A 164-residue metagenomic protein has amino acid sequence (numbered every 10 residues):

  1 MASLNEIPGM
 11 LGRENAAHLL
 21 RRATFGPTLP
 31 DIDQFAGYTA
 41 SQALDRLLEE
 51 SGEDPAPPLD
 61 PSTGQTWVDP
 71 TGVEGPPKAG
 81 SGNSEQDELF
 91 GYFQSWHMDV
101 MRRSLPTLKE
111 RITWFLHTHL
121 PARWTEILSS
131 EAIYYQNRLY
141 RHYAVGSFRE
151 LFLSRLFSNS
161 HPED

Functional and structural regions predicted by a protein language model:
M1-G9, N15-A23, R46: Substrate/cofactor-recognition hotspot
A2, E14, P27-G91: Active-site-surrounding "flap" and adjacent substrate/cofactor-binding loops of secreted or lumenal enzymes, prototyped
E6, M10, P27-G37, S41 (+2 more regions): Primarily short, surface-exposed interaction patches in extracytoplasmic proteins
